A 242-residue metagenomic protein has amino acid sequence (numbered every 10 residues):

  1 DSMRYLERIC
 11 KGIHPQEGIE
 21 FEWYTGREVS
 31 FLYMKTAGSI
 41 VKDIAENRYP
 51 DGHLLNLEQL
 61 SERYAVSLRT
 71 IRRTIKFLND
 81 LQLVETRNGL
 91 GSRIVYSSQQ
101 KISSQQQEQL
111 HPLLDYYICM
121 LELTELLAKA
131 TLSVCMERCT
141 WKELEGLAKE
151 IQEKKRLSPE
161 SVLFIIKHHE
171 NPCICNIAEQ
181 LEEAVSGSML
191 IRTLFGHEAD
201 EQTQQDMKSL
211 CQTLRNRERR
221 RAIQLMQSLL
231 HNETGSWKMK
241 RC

Functional and structural regions predicted by a protein language model:
D1-E28, Y96-F164, Q212-R221, L225: All-alpha effector-binding/dimerization core of bacterial HTH-type transcriptional repressors
D1-S2, I191-C242: C-terminal all-alpha effector/ligand-binding and dimerization domain of prokaryotic HTH-type transcriptional repressors
R8-E122: Short linear motifs at protein or domain termini
R8-P15, T131, I174, G187-L190 (+2 more regions): Charged, solvent-exposed alpha-helical segments that act as regulatory interaction surfaces
I40, I44, T74-I75, T131 (+3 more regions): Hydrophobic, Leu/Ile/Phe/Ala-enriched alpha-helical segments that form helix-helix packing faces
D43, N47, K101, L181-S188 (+3 more regions): A short secondary-structure junction motif
L57, E170-P172, R217: Short loop-to-helix capping motifs
V134-F195, T203, M207, L225-S228 (+1 more regions): Conserved amphipathic alpha-helical segments that form helical-bundle/coiled-coil interaction surfaces
